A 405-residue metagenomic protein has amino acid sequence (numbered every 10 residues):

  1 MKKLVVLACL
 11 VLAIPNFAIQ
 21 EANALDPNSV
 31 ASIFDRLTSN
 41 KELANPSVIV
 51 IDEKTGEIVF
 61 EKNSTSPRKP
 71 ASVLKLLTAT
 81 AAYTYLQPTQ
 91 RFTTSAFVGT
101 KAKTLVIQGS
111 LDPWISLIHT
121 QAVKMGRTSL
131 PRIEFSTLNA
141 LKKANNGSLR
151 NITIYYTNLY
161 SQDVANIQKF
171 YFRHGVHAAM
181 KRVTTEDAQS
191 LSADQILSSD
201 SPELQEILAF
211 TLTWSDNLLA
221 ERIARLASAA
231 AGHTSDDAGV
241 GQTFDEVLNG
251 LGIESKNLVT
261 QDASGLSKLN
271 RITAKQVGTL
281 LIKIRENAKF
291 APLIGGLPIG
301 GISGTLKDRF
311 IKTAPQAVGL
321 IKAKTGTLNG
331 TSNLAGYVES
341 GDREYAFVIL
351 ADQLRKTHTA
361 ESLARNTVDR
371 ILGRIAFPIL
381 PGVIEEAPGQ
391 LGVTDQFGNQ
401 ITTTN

Functional and structural regions predicted by a protein language model:
M1-L4: Positively charged n-region of N-terminal signal peptides that target proteins for export
A13-P67, S136-N146: Beta-lactamase-like hydrolase cores
I51-T55, N63-S66, G99-K101, S110-D112 (+5 more regions): Solvent-exposed coil/turn segments that connect beta secondary-structure elements in extracytoplasmic/periplasmic
G56, P70-P88, T211, F347: Active-site SXXK
V59-E61, A231-N405: Small-residue-rich helix-loop
Y85-A102, A179-T184, F290-G295: Short, well-structured active-site flanking segments
K101-R132, D194-A224: Conserved catalytic neighborhood of penicillin-recognizing serine enzymes
N139-G296: A small/polar active-site loop signature that marks catalytic segments
